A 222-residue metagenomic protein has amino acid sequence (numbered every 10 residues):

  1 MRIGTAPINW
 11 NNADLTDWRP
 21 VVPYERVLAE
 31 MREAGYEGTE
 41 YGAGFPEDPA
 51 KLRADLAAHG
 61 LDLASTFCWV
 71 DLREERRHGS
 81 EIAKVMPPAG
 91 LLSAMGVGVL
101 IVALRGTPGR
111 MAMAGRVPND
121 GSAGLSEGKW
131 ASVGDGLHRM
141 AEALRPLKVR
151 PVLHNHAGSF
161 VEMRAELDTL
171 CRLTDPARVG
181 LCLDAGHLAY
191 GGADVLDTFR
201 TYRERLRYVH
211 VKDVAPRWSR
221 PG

Functional and structural regions predicted by a protein language model:
M1-V99, A123, E127-H138, P176 (+1 more regions): N-terminal pre-domain/capping segments
G4-P7, A64-T66, V99-R105, R203-P216: Non-cysteine beta-strand/loop elements that form the S-adenosyl-L-methionine
I8-W10, G42-G44, C68-R73, R105-T107 (+3 more regions): Active-site beta-loop-alpha junctions enriched in small/polar residues
L15-V21, E37, H78, R164 (+1 more regions): Gly/Pro-rich active-site loop or hairpin
G38, V152-H154, C182, H210-V211: Generic enzyme active-site microenvironment
E47-K51, A165, V195: Alpha-helical scaffolding within the catalytic cores of extracellular/periplasmic polymer-degrading hydrolases
H78-L181, Y190: Active-site acidic/histidine proton-transfer and metal-coordination neighborhood in alpha/beta enzyme cores
L181-C182, T201: Primarily recognizes the serine-hydrolase "nucleophile elbow" in alpha/beta-hydrolase and SGNH/GDSL folds
